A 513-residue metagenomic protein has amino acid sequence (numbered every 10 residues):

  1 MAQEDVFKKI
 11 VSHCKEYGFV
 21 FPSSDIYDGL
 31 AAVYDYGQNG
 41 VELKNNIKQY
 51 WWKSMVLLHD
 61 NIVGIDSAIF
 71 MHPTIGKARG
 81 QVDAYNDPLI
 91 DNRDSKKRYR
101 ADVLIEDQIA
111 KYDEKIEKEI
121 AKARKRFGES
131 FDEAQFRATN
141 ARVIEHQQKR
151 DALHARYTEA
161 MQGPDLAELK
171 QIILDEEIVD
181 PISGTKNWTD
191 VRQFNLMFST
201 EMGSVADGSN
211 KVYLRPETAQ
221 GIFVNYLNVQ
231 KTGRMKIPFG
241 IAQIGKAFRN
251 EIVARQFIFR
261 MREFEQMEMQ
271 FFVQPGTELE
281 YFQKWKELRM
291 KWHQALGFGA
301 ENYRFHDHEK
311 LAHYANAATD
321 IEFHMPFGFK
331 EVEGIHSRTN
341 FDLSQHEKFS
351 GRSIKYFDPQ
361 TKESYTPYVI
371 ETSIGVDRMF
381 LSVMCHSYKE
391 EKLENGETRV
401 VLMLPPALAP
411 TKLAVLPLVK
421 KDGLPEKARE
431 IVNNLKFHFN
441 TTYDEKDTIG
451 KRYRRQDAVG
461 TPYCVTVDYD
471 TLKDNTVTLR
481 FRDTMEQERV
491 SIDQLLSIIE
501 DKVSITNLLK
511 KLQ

Functional and structural regions predicted by a protein language model:
M1-Q513: NTP/phosphate- and nucleic-acid-binding module
